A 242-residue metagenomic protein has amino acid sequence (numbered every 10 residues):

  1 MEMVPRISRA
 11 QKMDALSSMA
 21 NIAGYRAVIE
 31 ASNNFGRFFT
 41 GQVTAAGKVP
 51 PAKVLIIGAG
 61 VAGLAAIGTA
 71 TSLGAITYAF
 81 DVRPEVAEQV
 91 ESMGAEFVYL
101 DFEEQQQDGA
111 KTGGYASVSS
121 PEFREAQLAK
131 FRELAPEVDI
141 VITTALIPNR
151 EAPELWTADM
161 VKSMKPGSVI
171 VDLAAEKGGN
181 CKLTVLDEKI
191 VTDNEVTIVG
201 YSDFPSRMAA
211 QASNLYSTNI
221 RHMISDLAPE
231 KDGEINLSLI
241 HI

Functional and structural regions predicted by a protein language model:
M1-K53: Glycine/serine-rich phosphate-binding loop and adjoining beta1-alpha1 elements at the start of nucleotide-handling
E2-A10, A152-L155, D159-G200: Rossmann-fold NAD(P)-binding glycine/threonine-rich loop
Q42-L134: Glycine-rich phosphate/diphosphate-binding loop of Rossmann-like nucleotide-binding domains
V138: An anion/phosphate-binding loop that grips the pyrophosphate of nucleotide cofactors and donors
L146-I147, A174-A175, D203: Short glycine-/small-residue-rich Rossmann-like dinucleotide-binding loops
R207-N219: A conserved FAD-binding loop/helix module that cradles the flavin
S217-P229: Internal hydrophobic alpha-helix adjacent to the cofactor/substrate pocket in enzyme cavities
I240-I242: Conserved small/polar residues in nucleotide/adenosyl-binding loops
